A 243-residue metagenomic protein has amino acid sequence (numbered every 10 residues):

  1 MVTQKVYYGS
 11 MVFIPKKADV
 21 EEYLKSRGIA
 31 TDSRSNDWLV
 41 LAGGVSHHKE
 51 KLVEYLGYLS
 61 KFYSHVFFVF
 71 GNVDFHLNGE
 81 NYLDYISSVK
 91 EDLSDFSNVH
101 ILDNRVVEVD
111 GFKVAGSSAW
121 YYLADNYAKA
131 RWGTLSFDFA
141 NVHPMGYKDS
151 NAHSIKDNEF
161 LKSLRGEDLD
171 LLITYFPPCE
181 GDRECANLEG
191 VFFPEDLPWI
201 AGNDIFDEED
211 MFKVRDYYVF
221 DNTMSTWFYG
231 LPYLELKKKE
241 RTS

Functional and structural regions predicted by a protein language model:
M1-F68, D74-E80, R165-G166: N-terminal active-site segment of His-dependent metallophosphoesterases
Y8-F13, G43-S46, N72-D74, R105-V106 (+4 more regions): Active-site metal-binding loops of divalent metal-dependent hydrolases
S33, Y58-Y63, G190-E195, K213-V214: Short, conserved loop/helix-junction motifs that constitute active-site signature segments in enzyme catalytic cores
W38, L169-L171, E195-P198: Short, Asp-centered acidic motifs that coordinate Mg2+ and/or phosphate in catalytic or ligand-binding sites
V45-S60, V73-D95, D182-A186, E208-R215: Metal-dependent catalytic neighborhoods of phosphoester/phosphodiester hydrolases
H65-T134: A basic- and aromatic-enriched beta-loop-alpha substructure that forms the phosphate/nucleotide- and DNA/RNA-contacting
E108, V191-P194, P198-S243: Binuclear metal-dependent phosphoesterase catalytic core
A115-G181: Active-site-proximal loop/helix segment associated with metal-binding centers of metalloenzymes
